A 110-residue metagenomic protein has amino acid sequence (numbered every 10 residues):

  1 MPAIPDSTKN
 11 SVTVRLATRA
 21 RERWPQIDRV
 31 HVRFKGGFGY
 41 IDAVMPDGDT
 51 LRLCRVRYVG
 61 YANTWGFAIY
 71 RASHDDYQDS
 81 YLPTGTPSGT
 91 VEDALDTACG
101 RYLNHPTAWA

Functional and structural regions predicted by a protein language model:
M1-G48: Negatively charged, low-complexity tracts enriched in Asp/Glu with abundant Ser/Thr
M1-S11, Y70-A110: Mixed-charge, Lys/Arg-enriched low-complexity segments
L16, R52, V91-A94: Amphipathic alpha-helical interface surfaces
D42-I69: Short, conserved beta-strand/beta-arch hydrophobic-aromatic motifs that form part of recognition grooves or interface
